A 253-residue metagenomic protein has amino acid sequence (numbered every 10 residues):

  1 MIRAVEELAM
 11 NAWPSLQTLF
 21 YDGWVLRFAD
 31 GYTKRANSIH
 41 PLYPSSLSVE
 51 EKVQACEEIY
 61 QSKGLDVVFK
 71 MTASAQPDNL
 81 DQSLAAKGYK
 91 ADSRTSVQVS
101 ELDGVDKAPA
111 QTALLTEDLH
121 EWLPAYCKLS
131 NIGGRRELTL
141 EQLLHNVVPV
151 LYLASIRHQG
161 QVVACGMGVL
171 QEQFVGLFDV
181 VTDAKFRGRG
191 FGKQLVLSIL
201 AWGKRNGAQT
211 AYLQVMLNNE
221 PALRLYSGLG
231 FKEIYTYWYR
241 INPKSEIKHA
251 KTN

Functional and structural regions predicted by a protein language model:
M1, V5, P41, T95 (+4 more regions): Short amphipathic alpha-helix that is part of the acyltransferase structural core
M1-S62, Q76, R135-R136: N-terminal charged segments
H40-S46, V180-R187, M216: A short, internal acetyl-CoA/4′-phosphopantetheine-binding micro-motif in the GNAT/acyltransferase core
V49-E57, D179-T182, G188-A201, R205 (+2 more regions): Conserved acetyl-CoA-binding loop-helix of GNAT-fold acetyltransferases
V49-T112, E117-H120, R240: Acyl-donor-binding surface of acyltransferase catalytic domains
K63-A73, G203-Q214: Conserved GNAT acetyl-CoA-binding A-motif
M71-D78, L213-L223, E233, R240-S245: Conserved beta-strand-loop-alpha-helix junction that forms the acyl-donor binding cleft
R135-D183: A conserved beta-strand-loop-helix scaffold within acyl/acetyltransferase catalytic domains
